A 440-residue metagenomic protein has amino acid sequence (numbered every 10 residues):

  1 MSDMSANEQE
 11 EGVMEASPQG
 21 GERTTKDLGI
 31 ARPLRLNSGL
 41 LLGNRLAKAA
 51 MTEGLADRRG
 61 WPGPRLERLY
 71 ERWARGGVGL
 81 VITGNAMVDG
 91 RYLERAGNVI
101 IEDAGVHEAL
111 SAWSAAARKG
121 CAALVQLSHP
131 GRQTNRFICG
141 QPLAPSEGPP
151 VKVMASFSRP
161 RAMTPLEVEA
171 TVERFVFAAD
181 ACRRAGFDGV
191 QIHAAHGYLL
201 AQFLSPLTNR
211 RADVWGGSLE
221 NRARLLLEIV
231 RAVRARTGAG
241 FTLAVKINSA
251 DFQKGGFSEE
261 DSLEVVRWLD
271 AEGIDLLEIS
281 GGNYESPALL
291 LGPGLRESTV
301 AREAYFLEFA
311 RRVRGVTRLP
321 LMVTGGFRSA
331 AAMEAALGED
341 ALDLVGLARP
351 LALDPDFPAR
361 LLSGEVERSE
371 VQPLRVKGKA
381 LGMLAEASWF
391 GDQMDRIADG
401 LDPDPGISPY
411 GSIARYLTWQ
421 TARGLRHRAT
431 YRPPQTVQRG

Functional and structural regions predicted by a protein language model:
S2-G440: Flavin-dependent oxidoreductase catalytic cores
